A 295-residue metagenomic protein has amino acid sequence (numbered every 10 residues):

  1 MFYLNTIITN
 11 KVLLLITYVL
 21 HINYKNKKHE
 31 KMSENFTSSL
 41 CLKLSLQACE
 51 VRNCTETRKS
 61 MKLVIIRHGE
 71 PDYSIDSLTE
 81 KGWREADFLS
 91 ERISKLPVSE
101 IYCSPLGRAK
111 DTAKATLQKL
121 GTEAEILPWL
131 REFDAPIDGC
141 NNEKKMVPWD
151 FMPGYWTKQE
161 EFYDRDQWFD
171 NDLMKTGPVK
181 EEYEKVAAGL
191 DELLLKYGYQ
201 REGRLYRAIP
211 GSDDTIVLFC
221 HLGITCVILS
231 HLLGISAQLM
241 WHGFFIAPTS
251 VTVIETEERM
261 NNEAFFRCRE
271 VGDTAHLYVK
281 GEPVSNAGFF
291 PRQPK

Functional and structural regions predicted by a protein language model:
Y3-L4, L13, L20, Y24 (+2 more regions): Short hydrophobic targeting helices and cationic amphipathic motifs that mediate membrane/organellar targeting
V19-I22, E30, E34, E50: Short hydrophobic alpha-helical segments enriched in small aliphatic residues
E56-S60, F133-V147, F151, R204-T215 (+1 more regions): Acidic, low-complexity terminal tails and accessory targeting/binding regions of phosphate-metabolizing enzymes
R58-W129: Active-site-proximal alpha-helix that buttresses catalytic centers in soluble enzyme cores
K62-I66, Y102, D213-C220, I224: Beta-strand elements within well-structured catalytic alpha/beta cores of enzymes that handle phosphate/sulfate esters
L120-Y197: Phosphate-handling substructures
